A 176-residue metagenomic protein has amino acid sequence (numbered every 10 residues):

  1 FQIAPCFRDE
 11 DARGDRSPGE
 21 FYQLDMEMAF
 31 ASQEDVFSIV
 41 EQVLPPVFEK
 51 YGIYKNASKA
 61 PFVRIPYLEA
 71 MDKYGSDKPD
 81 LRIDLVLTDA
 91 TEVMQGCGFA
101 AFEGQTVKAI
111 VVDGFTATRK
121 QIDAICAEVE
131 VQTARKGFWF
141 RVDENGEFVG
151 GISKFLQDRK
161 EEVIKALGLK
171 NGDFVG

Functional and structural regions predicted by a protein language model:
F1-G176: Class II aminoacyl-tRNA synthetase catalytic cores and aaRS-like
